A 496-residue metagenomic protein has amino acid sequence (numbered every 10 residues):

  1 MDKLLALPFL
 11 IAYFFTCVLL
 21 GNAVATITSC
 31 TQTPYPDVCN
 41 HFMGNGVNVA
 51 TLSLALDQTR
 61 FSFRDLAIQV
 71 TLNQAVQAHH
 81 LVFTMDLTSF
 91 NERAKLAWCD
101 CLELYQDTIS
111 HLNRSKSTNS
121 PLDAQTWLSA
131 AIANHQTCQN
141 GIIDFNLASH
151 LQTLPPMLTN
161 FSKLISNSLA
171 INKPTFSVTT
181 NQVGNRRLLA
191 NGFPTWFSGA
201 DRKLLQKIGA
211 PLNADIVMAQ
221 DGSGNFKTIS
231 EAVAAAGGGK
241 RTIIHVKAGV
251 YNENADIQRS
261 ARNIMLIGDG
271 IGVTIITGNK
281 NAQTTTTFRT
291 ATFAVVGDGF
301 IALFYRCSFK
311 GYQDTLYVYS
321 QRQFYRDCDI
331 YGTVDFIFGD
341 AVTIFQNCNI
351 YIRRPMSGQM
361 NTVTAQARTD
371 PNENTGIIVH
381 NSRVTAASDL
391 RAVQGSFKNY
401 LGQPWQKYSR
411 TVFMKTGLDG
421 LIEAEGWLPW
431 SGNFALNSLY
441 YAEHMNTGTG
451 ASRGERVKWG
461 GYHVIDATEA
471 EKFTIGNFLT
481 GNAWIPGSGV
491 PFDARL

Functional and structural regions predicted by a protein language model:
M1-F14: Classical eukaryotic N-terminal signal peptides for Sec-dependent ER targeting/secretion, especially the positively
D2-K3, F61, D65, D144-L496: Sequence-level preference for short, compositionally simple segments enriched in small aliphatic or small polar residues
Y13-S29: N-terminal signal peptide
T26-D65: Immediate post-signal-peptide N-terminus of mature secreted/exported proteins
C30, C39, D100-C101, Y105-T108 (+4 more regions): Functionally engaged cysteine thiol sites
S53-H135: Extended, amphipathic alpha-helical segments that serve as helical scaffolds
E92-K95, N113-S166, K173: Amphipathic alpha-helical hairpins/coiled-coils and adjacent low-complexity
